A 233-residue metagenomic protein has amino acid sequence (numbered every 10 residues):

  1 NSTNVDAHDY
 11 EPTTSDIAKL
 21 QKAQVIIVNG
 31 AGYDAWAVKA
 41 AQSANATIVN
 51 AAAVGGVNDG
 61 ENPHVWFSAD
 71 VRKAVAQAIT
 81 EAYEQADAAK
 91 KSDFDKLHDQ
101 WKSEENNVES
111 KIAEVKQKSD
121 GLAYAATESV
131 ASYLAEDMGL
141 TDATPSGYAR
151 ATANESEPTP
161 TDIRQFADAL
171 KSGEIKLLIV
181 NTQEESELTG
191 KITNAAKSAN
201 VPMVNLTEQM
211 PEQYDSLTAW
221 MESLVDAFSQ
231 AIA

Functional and structural regions predicted by a protein language model:
N1-A233: Extracytoplasmic metal-acquisition and chelation regions
